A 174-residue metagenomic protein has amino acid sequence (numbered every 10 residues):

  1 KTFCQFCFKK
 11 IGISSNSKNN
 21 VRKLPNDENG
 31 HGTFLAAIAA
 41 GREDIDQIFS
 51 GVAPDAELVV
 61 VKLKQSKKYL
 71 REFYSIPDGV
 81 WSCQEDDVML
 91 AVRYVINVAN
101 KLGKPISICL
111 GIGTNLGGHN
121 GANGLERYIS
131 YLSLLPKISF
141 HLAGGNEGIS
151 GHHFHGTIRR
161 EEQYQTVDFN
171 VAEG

Functional and structural regions predicted by a protein language model:
K1-K23, G151-G174: Structured lumen-facing ectodomains of secretory-pathway proteins
K1-Q84, K104: Subtilisin-like serine protease catalytic core
K67-Y164, N170-E173: Substrate-binding/access-modulating region of protease and related hydrolase catalytic domains
